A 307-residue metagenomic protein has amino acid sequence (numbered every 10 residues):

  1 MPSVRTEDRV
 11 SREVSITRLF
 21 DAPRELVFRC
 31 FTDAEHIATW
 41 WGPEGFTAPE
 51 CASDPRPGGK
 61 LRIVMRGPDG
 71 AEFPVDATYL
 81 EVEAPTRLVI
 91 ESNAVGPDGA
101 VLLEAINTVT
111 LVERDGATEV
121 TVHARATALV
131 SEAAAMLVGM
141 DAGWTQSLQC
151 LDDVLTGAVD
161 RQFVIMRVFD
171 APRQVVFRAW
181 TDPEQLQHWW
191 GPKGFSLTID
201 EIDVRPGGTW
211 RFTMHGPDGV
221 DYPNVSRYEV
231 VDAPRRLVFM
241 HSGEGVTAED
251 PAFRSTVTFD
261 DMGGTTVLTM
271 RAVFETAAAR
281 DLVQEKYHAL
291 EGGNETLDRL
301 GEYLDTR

Functional and structural regions predicted by a protein language model:
M1-T47, D153, G157-S196: Hydrophobic ligand-binding cavity/cleft-lining segments
D8-V10, P55, D69-F73, G99-L103 (+6 more regions): A generic structural micro-feature
R18, E50-C51, V75-E81, E104-E113 (+4 more regions): Hydrophobic/aromatic beta-strand elements that line small-molecule binding cavities or substrate pockets in beta-rich
R24, R56, L80-R87, T110-E119 (+4 more regions): A short, structured loop/turn motif at beta-sheet edges
V27, I37, L61-I63, Y79 (+13 more regions): Hydrophobic pocket/interface hotspot
P49-N93, T198-S242: Glycine-rich portal/gate segments that line the openings of hydrophobic small-molecule binding cavities
V89-E91, P97-T145, M240, E244-N294: Beta-strand/loop substructures that line and gate deep hydrophobic ligand-binding cavities in soluble
L151-V159, E302-R307: Surface-exposed helix-capping loop/turn segments at secondary-structure junctions
